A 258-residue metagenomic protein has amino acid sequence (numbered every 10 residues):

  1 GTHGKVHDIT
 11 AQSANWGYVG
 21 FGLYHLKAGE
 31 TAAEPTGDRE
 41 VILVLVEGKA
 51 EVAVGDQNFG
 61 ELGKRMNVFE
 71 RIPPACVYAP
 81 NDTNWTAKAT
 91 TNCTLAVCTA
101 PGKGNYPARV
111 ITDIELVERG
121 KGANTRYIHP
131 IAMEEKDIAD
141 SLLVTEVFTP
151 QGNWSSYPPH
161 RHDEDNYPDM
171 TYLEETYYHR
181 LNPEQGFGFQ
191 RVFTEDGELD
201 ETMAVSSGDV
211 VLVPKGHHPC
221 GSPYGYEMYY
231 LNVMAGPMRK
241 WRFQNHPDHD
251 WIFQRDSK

Functional and structural regions predicted by a protein language model:
T2-A33, T125-T176: A short glycine-rich, His/Asp/Glu-containing loop-to-beta-strand
S13, G20-K88: Extended, compositionally biased flexible segments
F21-H25, I42, C76-Y78, V97 (+5 more regions): Conserved hydrophobic/aromatic beta-strand scaffold that supports enzyme active sites
G37-E61, Q151, D163-D209, G221: Glycine- and acidic-residue-biased ligand/ion/polar-headgroup-sensing regions
V68, N92-E134, R191-F193, L231-K258: Double-stranded beta-helix
F69-T90, A100, A204-G225: Conserved metal-binding segment of the jelly-roll/cupin
N81, A89-T91, V97-P101, T145-Q151 (+3 more regions): Short, structured patches in soluble enzyme cores that scaffold and shape functional sites
R180, Q185-K258: Acidic/histidine-enriched, beta-strand-rich ligand/metal-binding domains
